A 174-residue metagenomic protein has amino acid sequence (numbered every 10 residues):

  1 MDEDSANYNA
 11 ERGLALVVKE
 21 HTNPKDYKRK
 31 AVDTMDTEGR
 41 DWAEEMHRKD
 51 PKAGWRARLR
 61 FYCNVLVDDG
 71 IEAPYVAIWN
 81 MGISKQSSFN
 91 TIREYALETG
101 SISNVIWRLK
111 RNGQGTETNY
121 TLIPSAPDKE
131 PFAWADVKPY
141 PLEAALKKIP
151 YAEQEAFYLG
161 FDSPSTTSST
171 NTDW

Functional and structural regions predicted by a protein language model:
M1-E98, A144-W174: OB-fold ssDNA-binding interfaces and closely related basic DNA-contact patches used across DNA replication/repair
Y62, I106, N119: Beta-strand-rich binding-surface signature of beta-sandwich/beta-barrel folds used to engage anionic ligands
M81-I83, R111-Y140: OB-fold/S1-family single-stranded nucleic acid-binding modules
I92, N104, Y120-L122, A133-A135 (+1 more regions): Generic detector of ordered, mature protein regions
T99-G115: Elongated alpha-helical scaffolds
S101, E130-A133, E143-L146: Short, surface-exposed linear patches
